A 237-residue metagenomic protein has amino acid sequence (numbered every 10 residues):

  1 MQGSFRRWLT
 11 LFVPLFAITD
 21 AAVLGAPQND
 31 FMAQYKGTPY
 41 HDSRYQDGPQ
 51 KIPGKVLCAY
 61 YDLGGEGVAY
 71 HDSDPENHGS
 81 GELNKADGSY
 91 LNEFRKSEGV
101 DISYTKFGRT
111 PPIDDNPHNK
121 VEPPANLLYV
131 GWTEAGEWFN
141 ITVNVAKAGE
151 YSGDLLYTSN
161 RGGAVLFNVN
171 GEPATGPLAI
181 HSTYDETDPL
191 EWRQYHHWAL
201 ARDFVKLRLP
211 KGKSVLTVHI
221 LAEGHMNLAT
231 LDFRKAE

Functional and structural regions predicted by a protein language model:
Q2-F12: Bacterial N-terminal signal peptides that target proteins for export
T10-D20: Bacterial N-terminal signal peptides
L24-E237: Extracytoplasmic
